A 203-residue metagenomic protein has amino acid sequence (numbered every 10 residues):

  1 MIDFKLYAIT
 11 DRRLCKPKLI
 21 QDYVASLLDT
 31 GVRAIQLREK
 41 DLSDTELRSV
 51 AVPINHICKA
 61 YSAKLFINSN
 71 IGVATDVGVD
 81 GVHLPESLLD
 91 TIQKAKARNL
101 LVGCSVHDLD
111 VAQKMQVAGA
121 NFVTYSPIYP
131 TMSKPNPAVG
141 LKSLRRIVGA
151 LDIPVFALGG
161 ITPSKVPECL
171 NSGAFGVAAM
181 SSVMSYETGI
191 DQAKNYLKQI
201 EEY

Functional and structural regions predicted by a protein language model:
M1-L89, K94-F122, R146, D152-I153 (+3 more regions): Conserved N-terminal beta1-alpha1 strand-loop-helix module at the mouth
G72, K142, A178: Active-site phosphate/pyrophosphate-handling residues
A74, Y129-K134: A short acidic, helix-capping loop that chelates divalent metal ions and anchors anionic groups
K134-G140, R145-I147: Substrate-recognition "cap/lid" segment bordering the active-site pocket of phosphatases
A138, N171-S172: Generic secondary-structure boundary signal with a strong preference for alpha-helix termini
F175: Short, glycine/charged-rich "phosphate-handling" switch motifs in NTP-dependent and phosphotransfer domains
